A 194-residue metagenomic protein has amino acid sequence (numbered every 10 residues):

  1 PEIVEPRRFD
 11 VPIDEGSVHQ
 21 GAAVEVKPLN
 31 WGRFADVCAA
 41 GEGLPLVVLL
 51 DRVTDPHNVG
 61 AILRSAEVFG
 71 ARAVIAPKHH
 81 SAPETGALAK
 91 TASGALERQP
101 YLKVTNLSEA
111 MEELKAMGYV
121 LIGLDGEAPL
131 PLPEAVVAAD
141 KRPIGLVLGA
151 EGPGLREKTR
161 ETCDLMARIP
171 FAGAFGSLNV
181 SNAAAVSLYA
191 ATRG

Functional and structural regions predicted by a protein language model:
P1-G194: Post-transcriptional modification and biogenesis factors for structured RNAs of the translation apparatus
